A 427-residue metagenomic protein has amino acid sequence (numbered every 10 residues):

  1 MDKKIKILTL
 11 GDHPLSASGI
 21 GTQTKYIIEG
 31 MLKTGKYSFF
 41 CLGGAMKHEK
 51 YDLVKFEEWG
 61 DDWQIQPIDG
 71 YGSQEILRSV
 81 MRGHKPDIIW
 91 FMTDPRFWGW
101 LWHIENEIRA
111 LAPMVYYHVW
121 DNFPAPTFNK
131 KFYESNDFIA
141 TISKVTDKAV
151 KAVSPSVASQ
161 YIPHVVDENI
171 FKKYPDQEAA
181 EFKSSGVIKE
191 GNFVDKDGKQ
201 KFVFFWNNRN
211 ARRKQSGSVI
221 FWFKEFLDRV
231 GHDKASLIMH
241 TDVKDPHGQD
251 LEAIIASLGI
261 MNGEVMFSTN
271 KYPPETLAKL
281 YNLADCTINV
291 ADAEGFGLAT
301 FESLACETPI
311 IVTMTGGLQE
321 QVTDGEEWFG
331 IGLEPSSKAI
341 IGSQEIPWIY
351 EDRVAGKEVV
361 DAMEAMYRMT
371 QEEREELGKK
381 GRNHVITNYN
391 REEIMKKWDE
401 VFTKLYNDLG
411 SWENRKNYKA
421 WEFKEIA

Functional and structural regions predicted by a protein language model:
M1-K55, H84, K424-A427: N-terminal subdomain of nucleotide-sugar transferases
L8-T9, E190-K214, I220-F223, L237-I238: Conserved donor-binding/catalytic core segment of Leloir-type glycosyltransferases
Q64, G248-K271, E275: Nucleotide-activated donor-binding/catalytic signature segment of Leloir-type glycosyltransferases, i.e., the conserved
R78-W98, P113-V115: Short N-terminal targeting/anchoring amphipathic segment
V145, V165: Carbohydrate-associated surface elements
D292: Aromatic "clamp/platform" in nucleotide-sugar-dependent glycosyltransferases that forms part of the donor/acceptor
Q319-A365: Change "using UDP/GDP/dTDP sugars" to "using nucleotide sugars
E358, A365, E373-T387: A short, well-ordered alpha-helix in the C-terminal region of glycosyltransferases
